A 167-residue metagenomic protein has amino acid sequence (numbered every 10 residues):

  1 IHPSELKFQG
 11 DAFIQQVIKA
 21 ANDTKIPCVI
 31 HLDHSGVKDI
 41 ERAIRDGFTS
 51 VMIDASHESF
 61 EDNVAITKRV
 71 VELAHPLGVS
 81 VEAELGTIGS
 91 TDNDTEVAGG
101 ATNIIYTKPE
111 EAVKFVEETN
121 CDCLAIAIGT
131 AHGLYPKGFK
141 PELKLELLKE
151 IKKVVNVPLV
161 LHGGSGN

Functional and structural regions predicted by a protein language model:
S4, G10-P27, H34-P158, N167: Alpha/beta enzyme core
H162-G164: Histidine-centered divalent metal-coordination motifs
